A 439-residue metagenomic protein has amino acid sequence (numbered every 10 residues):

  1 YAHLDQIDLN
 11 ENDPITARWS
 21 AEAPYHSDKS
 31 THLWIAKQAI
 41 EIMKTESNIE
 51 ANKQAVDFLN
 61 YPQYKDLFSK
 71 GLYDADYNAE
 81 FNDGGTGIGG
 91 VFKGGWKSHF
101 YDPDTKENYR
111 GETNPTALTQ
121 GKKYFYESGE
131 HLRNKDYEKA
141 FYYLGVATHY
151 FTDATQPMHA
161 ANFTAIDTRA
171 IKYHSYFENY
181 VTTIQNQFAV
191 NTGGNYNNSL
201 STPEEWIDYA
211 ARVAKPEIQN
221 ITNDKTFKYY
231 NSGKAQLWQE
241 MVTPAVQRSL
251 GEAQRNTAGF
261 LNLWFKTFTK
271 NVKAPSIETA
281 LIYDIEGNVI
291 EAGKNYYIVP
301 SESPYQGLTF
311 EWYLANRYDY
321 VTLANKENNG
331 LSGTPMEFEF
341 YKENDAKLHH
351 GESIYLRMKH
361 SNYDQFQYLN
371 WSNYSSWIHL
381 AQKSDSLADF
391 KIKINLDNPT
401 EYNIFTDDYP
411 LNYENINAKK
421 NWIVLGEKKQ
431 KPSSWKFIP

Functional and structural regions predicted by a protein language model:
A2-K135, K139-Y142, P157-P275: N-terminal, motif-rich segments that launch catalysis or mediate targeting to/interaction with membranes, typified by
A140-T152: Short alpha-helix carrying the canonical HExxH Zn2+-binding catalytic motif
Y150-D153, P410-N412: Surface-exposed interaction patches
D153, P157-A160, S301, Y313: An acidic- and aromatic-residue-enriched active-site/binding cleft used to recognize and process polar
I277-P439: Lectin-like carbohydrate-binding module/patch detector with strong preference for beta-trefoil
